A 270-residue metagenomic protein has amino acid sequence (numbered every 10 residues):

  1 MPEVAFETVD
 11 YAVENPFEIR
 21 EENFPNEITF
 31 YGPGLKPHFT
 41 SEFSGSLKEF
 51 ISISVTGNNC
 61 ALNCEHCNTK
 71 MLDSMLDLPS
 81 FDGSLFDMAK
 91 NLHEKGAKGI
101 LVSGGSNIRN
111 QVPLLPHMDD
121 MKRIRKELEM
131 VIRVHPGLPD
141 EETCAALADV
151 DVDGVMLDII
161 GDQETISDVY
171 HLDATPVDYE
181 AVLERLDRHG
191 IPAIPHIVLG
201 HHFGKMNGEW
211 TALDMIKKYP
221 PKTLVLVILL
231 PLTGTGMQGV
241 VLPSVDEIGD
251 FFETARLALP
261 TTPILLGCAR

Functional and structural regions predicted by a protein language model:
M1-F30, L35, F86, W210 (+1 more regions): Auxiliary Fe-S-binding modules of radical SAM enzymes
E3-A61, E65-L76: N-terminal [4Fe-4S]-dependent radical SAM core
K36, P136-D140, R270: Short beta->alpha connector loops
K70-G83, M88, L92-P116, I124-T143 (+4 more regions): Core AdoMet radical
F86-A89, M118-K122, C144, Y179-L183 (+3 more regions): Generic structural signal for well-ordered alpha-helices, preferentially at hydrophobic/aromatic core positions
N107-N110, V182-N207, L226-G239, T262-R270: Conserved strand-turn element in the central/C-terminal portion of the radical SAM core barrel that lines
H135-P139, L172-T175, V198-D214: Active-site glycine- and acidic-residue-rich loops that bind and position anionic ligands or nucleotide-like cofactors
